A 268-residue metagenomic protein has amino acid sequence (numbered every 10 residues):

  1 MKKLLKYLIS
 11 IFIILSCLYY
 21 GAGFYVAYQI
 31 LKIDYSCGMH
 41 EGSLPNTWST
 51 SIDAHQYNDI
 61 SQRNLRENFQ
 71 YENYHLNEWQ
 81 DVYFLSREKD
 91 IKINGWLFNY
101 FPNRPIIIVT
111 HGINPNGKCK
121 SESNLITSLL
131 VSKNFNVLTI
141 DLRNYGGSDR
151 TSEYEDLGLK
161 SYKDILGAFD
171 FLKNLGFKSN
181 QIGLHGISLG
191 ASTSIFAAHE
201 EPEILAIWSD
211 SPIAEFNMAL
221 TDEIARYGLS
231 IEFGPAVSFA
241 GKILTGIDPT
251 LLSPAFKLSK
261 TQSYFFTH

Functional and structural regions predicted by a protein language model:
M1-E72: N-terminal targeting or regulatory segments adjacent to alpha/beta-hydrolase or S9 domains
N58-P102: N-terminal cap/lid segment of alpha/beta-hydrolase-fold proteins
I113-S128, L142: The serine-hydrolase catalytic nucleophile loop
T127-D149: Conserved alpha/beta-hydrolase
E155-G176: Alpha/beta-hydrolase active-site loop
G176-S188: Alpha/beta-hydrolase fold nucleophile elbow
F196-I247, Q262: Hydrolase active-site cap/lid region
L258-T261, F265-H268: Short beta-strand/loop motif that positions the catalytic acidic residue of the alpha/beta-hydrolase fold
